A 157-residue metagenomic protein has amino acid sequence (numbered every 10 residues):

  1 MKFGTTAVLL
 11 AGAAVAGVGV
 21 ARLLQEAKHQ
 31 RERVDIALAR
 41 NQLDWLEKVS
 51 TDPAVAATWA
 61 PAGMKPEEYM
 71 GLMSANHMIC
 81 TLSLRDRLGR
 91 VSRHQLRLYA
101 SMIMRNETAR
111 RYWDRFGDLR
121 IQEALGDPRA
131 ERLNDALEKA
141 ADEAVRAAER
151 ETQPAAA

Functional and structural regions predicted by a protein language model:
K2-E26: Hydrophobic alpha-helical topogenic segments used for membrane insertion/localization
E32-A157: Amphipathic alpha-helical "stem/stalk" segments
